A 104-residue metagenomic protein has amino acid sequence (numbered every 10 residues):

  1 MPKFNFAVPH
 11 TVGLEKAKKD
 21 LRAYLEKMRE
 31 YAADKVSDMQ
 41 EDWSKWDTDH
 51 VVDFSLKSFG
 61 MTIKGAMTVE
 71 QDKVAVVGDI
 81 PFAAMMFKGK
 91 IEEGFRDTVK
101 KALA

Functional and structural regions predicted by a protein language model:
M1-A104: Extracellular/lumenal and peripheral-membrane lipid-interaction modules
